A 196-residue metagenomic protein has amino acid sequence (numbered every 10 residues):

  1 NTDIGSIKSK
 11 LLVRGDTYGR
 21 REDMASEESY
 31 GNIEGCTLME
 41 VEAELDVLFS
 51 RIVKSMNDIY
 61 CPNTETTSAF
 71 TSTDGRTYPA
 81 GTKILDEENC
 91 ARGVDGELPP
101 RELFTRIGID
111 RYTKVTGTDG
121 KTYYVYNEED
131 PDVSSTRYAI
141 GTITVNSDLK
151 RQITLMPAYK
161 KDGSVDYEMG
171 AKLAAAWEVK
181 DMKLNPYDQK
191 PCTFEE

Functional and structural regions predicted by a protein language model:
N1-E196: Structural signature of extracellular appendage/secretion-system components
